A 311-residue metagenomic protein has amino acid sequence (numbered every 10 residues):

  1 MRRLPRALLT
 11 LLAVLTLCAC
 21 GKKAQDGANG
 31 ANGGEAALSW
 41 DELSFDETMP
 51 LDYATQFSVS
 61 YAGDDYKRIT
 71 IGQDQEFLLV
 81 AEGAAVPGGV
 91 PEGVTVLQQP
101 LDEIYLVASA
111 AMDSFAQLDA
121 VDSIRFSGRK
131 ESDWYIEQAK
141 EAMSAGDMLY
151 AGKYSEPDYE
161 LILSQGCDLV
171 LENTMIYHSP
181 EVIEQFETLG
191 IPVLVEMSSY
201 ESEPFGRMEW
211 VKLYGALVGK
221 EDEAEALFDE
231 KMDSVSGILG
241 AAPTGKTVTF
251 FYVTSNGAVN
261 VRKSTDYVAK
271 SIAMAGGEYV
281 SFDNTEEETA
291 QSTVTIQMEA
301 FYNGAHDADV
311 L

Functional and structural regions predicted by a protein language model:
M1-C18: Sec-dependent bacterial lipoprotein signal peptides
C20-M112, E223-F250: Bacterial Sec-exported substrate-binding components of ABC uptake systems
K67-Q73, L78-L163, L169-I176: A short, structured surface patch at a secondary-structure boundary
P87-G89, T289-E299: Structural motif
E103, D147, E160, S164-L171 (+3 more regions): Extracytoplasmic substrate-binding proteins
V121, Y267-F282: Short helix-loop-beta junction
E156-C167, T295-D307: Short helices/loops that flank or line small-molecule/ion binding pockets
L171, D309-L311: Periplasmic-binding protein-like
